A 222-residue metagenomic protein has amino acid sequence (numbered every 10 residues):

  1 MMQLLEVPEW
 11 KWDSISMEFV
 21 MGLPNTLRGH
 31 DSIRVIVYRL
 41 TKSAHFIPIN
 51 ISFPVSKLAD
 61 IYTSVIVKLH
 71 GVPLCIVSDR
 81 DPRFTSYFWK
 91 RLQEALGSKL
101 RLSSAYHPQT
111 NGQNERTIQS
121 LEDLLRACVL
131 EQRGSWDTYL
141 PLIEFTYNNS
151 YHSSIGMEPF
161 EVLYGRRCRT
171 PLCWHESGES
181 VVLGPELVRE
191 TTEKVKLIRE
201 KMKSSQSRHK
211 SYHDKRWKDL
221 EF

Functional and structural regions predicted by a protein language model:
M1-F222: Integrase module of LTR retroelements
